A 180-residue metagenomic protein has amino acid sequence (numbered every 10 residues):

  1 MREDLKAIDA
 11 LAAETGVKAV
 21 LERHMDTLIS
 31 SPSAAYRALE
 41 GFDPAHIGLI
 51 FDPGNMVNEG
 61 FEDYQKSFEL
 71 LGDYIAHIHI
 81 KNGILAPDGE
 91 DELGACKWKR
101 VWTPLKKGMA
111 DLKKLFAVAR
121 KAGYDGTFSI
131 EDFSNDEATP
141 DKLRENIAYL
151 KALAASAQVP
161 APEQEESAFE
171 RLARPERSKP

Functional and structural regions predicted by a protein language model:
M1-F51, P160-K179: Active-site acidic/histidine proton-transfer and metal-coordination neighborhood in alpha/beta enzyme cores
A7, A34-R37, K66, K114 (+1 more regions): Alpha-helical elements of Rossmann-like donor-binding domains used by nucleotide-donor carbohydrate transfer enzymes
A7-K18, K114-D125, L153, A157: A structural motif corresponding to the C-terminal end of an alpha-helix and its immediate exit/capping segment
E14-G16, P44-H46, D73-I75, G123-T127: A general structural motif
A19, D52, I78, A119 (+2 more regions): Conserved, mostly hydrophobic/aromatic
L21-M25, L49-N55, I80-N82, I130-D132: A cross-domain feature marking catalytic cores of carbohydrate-active enzymes and several ubiquitous metabolic/repair
P32-S33, V57-D125, S134, D141 (+1 more regions): Gly/Pro-rich active-site loop or hairpin
T139-P160: C-terminal helical cap(s) of enzyme catalytic domains, especially alpha/beta-barrels
